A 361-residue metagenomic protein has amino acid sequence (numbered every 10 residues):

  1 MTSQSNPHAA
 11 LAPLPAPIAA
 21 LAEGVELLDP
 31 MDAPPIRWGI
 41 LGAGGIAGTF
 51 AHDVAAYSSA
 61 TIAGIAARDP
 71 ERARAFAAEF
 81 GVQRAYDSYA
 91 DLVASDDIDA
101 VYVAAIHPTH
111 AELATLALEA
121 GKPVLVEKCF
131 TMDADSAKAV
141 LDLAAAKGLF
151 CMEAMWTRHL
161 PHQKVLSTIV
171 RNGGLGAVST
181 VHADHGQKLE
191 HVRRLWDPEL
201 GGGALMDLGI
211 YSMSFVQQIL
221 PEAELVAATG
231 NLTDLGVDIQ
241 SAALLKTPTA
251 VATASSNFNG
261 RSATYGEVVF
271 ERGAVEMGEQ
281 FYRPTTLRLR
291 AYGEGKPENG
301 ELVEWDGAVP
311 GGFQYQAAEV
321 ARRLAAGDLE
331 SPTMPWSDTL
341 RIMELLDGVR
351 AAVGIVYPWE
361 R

Functional and structural regions predicted by a protein language model:
M1-D32, A100-Y102, R322-R361: C-terminal helix-rich "cap/oligomerization" subdomain common to oxidoreductases
T2-E26, S214-T286, G312, V320-A326 (+1 more regions): Contiguous beta-strand/loop segments that form the cofactor/metal-binding neighborhood of enzyme cores
T2-F80: N-terminal Rossmann-like dinucleotide-binding module
A75-V82, V140-A144: Short, conserved SAM-binding/catalytic segment of Class I S-adenosyl-L-methionine-dependent methyltransferases
V82-Y89: Conserved SAM-binding strand-loop segment of SAM-dependent methyltransferases
A100, I106-H107, A111-M155: Beta-strand-loop-alpha-helix segment that lines the small-molecule cofactor/substrate pocket of alpha/beta enzymes
T157-A227: Predominantly a Rossmann-like dinucleotide-binding segment in NAD(P)-dependent oxidoreductases
W305-A318, M334: Active-site loop of classical SDR/Rossmann-like NAD(P)-dependent oxidoreductases, centered on the catalytic Tyr-X3-Lys
